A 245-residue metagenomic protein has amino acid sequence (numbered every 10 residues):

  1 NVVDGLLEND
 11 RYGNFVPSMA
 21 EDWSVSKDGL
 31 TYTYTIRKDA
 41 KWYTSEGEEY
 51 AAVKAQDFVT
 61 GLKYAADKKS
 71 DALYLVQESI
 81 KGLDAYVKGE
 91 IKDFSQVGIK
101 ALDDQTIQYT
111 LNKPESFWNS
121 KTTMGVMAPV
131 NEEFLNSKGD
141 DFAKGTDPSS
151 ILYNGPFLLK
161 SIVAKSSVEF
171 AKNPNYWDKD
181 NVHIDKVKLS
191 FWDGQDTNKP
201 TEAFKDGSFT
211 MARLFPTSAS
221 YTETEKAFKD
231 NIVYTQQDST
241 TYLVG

Functional and structural regions predicted by a protein language model:
N1, M19-A20, T44-E49, W118-P129 (+1 more regions): A structural "hinge/loop" feature
N1-K27, L152: N-terminal lobe/hinge region of extracytoplasmic solute-binding protein
E21-Y74, Q108, A203: Aromatic- and charge-enriched surface segment that lines or borders ligand/interaction sites
T35, Q56-D57, Y64-F134: Surface-exposed binding/hinge segments that line and control ligand-binding clefts or catalytic entry sites
K92-S95, Q105, T110-V182, K186: Gly/Pro-rich hinge or "lid" segments in bacterial periplasmic/extracellular proteins
F142-P148, P174-E223: Ligand-site clamp/hinge motif
A171-N175, D193, T240-G245: A bilobed periplasmic-binding-protein/Venus flytrap-type ligand-binding module shared by bacterial periplasmic
R213-G245: Local pocket/hinge segments that shape ligand/substrate recognition
